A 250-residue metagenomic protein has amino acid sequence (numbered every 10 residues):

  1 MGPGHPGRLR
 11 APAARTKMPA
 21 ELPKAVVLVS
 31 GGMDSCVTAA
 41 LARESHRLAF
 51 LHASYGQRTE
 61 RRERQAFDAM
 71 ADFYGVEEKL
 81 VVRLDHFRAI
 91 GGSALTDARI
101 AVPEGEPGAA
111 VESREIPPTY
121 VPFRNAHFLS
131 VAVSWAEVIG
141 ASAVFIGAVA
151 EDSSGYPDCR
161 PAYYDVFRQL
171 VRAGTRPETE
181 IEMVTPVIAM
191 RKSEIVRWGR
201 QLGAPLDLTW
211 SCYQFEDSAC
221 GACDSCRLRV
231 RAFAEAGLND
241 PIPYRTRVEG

Functional and structural regions predicted by a protein language model:
M1-A14: Compositionally biased, low-complexity flexible segments
K17-L202: ATP-dependent adenylation/nucleotidyltransferase module used to activate substrates
E104, V230-E235: A polyampholytic, Gly/Pro-enriched intrinsically disordered region
S130, W210-R231: Local cysteine-cluster metal-coordination motifs and their immediate loop/turn environment, predominantly Fe-S cluster
T175, A234-G237: Short amphipathic alpha-helical interaction/hinge segments
W198-Q201, L206-E216: Short, intrinsically disordered, charge-biased short linear motifs at domain edges
F215-E216, A236-V248: Short cysteine/histidine-rich metal-coordination sites, predominantly Zn2+-binding motifs
